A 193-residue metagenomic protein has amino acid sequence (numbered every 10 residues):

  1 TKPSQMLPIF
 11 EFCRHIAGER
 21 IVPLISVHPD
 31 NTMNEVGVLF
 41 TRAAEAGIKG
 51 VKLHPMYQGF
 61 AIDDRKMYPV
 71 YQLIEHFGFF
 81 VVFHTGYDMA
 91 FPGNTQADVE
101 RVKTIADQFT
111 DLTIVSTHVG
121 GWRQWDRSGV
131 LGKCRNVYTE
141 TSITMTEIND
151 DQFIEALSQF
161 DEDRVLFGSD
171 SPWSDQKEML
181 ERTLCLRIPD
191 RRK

Functional and structural regions predicted by a protein language model:
K2-M89, G93-Q96, K133, E147: Active-site gating/metal-coordination segments in enzymes
M6-E11, V99, W125, K177: Short, surface-exposed alpha-helical segments at coil->helix boundaries
C13, A43, V51, I74 (+5 more regions): Conserved, mostly hydrophobic/aromatic
V22, I114, V165-L166, R191-K193: Secondary-structure boundary/capping residues
R42, Q159-R164, S174-K193: Mid-to-C-terminal alpha-helical segments outside catalytic/metal-binding sites
K49-G50, D63-L166: Catalytic pocket-lining loop regions of alpha/beta-barrel enzymes, especially the amidohydrolase/enolase/GH5 lineages
P55, G59, G120, M145 (+1 more regions): Structured beta->alpha junctions
